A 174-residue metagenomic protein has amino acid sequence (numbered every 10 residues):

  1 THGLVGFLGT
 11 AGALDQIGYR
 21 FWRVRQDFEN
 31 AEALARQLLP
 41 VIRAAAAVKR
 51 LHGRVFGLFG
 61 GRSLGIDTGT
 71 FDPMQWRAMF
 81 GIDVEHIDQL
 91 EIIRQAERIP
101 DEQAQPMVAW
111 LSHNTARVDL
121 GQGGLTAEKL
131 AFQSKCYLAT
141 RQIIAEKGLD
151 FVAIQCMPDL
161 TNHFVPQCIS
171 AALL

Functional and structural regions predicted by a protein language model:
T1-L174: An N-terminal assembly and electron-transfer interface module characteristic of large anaerobic redox and radical
